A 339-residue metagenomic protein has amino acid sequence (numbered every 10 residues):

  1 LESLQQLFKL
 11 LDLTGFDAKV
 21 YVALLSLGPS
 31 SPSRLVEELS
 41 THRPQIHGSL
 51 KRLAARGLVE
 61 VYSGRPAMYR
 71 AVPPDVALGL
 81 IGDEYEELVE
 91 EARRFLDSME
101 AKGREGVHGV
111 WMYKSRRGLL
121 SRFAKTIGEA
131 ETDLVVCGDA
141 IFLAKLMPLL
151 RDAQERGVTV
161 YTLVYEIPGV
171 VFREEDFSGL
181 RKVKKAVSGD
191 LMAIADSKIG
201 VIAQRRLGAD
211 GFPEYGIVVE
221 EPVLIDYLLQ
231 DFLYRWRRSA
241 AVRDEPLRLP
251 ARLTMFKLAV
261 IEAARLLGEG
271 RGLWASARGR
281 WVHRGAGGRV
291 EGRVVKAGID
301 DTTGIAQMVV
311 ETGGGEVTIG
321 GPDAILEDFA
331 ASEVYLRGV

Functional and structural regions predicted by a protein language model:
S3-D17, S31, E60-D83: Short, cationic-aromatic polyanion-contact patches
L7, D75-T162, A277, L326 (+1 more regions): PLD-like (HKD) phosphodiesterase/transphosphatidyltransferase domain
A18-G28: Short amphipathic alpha-helical interface segments
L24, L35, I46-R56: Basic amphipathic alpha-helical segments that dock to polyanions
P29-E38: Short acidic, hydrophobic short linear motifs in intrinsically disordered regions
D83, G106-V107, A144, Y165-W236: Contiguous mid-protein beta-loop-alpha structural module that forms a pocket-lining wall or clamp of enzyme active
I202, R206-W274, L336-G338: Signature of lipid phosphatidyltransferase scaffolds
G285-T303: Short beta-strand-centered aromatic/proline hotspots
